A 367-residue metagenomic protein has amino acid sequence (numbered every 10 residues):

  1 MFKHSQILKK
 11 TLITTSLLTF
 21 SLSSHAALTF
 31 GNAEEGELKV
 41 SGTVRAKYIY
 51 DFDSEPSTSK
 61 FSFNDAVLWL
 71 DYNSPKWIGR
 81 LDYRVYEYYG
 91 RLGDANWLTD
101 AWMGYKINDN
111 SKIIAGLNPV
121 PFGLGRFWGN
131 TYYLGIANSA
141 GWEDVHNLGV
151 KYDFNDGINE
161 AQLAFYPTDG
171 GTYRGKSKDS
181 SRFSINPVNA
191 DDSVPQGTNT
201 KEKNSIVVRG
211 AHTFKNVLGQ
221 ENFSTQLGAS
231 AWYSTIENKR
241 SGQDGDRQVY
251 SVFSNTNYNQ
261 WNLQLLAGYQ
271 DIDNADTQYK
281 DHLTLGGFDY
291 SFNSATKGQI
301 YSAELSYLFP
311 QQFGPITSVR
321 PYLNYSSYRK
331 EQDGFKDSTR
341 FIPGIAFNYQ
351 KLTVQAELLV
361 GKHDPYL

Functional and structural regions predicted by a protein language model:
S21-S24: N-terminal signal peptide c-region/cleavage motif recognized by signal peptidases
L28-D51, E55-S177, T213-K215, S302 (+2 more regions): Outer membrane beta-barrel
E34-G42, P75-W77, D109-S111, G157-A161 (+7 more regions): Outer-envelope beta-barrel architecture signal
G42-Y48, L81-V85, A115-L117, L163-P167 (+6 more regions): Transmembrane beta-barrel strands of outer-membrane/channel proteins
K47-D53, R84-G90, F122-L124, G129 (+10 more regions): Sequence/structural signature of outer-membrane beta-barrel proteins
E55-S62, G90-L98, N138-D144, G197-K203 (+5 more regions): Replace "Gram-negative outer membrane beta-barrel proteins" with "bacterial and organellar outer membrane beta-barrel
K203, V208-E331: Detector for outer-membrane/organellar transmembrane beta-barrel domains, recognizing the amphipathic beta-strand
S306-D364: C-terminal hydrophobic structural anchor segments that stabilize assembly/packing rather than catalytic chemistry
